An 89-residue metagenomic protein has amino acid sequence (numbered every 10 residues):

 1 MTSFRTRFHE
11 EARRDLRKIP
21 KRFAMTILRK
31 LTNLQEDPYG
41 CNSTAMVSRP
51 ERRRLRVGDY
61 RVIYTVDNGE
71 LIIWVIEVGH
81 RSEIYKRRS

Functional and structural regions predicted by a protein language model:
M1-R7, E11-K18, R22-T26, R56-V57 (+1 more regions): Enriched for short, Lys/Arg-rich terminal
L31-L55: A short, surface-exposed loop/turn module that caps and links secondary-structure elements
